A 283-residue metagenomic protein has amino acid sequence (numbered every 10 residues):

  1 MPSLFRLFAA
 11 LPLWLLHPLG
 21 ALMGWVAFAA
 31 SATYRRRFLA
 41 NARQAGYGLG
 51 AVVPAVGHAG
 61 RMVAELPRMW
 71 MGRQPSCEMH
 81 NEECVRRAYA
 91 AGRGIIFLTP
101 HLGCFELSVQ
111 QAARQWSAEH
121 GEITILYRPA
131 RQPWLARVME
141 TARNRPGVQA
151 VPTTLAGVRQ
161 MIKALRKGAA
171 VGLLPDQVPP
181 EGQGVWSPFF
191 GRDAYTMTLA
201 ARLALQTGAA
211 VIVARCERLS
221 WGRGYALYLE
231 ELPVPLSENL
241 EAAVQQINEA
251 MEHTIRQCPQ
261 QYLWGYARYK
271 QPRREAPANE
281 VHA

Functional and structural regions predicted by a protein language model:
M1-T99, C104, R137-E140, R145: Membrane-anchoring hydrophobic helices of lipid-metabolizing enzymes
F5, L39, V109, E140 (+3 more regions): Short glycine-/small-residue-rich flexible loop motifs, especially phosphate/cofactor-binding loops
F8, Y89, A113-S117, I255: N-terminal cationic-hydrophobic initiation segments that often serve targeting/anchoring roles
A30, A45-V56, R114, L155-A283: Non-catalytic C-terminal accessory region of glycerolipid acyltransferases and related lyso-lipid remodeling enzymes
R35-R37, Q132-P133, D193-M197: Active-site metal-coordination segments of metallo-dependent hydrolases
M71-C77, G147-P152, F189-G191, L240: Short, flexible loop segments at the rims of nucleotide/cofactor-binding pockets, characterized by
G92-R93, G147, A169, G208: Residue-level detector of structured alpha->beta connecting loops
R93-L155, E181-Q183, P188, R218 (+1 more regions): Catalytic core of membrane glycerolipid acyltransferases/transacylases, capturing the structured, soluble-facing
